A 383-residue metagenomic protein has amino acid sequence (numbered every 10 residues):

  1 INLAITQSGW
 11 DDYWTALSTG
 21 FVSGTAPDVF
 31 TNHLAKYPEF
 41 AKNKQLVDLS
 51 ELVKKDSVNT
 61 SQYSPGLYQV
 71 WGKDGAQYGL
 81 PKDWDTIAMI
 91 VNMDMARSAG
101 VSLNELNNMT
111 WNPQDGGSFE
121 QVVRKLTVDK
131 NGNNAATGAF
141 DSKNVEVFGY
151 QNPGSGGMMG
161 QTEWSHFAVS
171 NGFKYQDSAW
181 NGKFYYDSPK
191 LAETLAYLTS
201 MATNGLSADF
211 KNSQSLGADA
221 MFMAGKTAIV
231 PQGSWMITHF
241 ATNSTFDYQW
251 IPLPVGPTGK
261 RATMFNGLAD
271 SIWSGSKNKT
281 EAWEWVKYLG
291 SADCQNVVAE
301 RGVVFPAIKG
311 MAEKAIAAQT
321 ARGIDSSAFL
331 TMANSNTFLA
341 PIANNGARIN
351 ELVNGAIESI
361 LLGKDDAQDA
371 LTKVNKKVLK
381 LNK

Functional and structural regions predicted by a protein language model:
I1-S8, T25-A26, S102-N108, W180-K183 (+3 more regions): A local structural motif
I1-Y63, D74-G79, D94-N104, D219-M221 (+7 more regions): Extracytoplasmic "Venus flytrap"/periplasmic binding protein-like
N32-K36, S215, Q232-I237, P254 (+1 more regions): Beta->alpha turn/N-cap motifs
H33-I90, R97, A136-G149, E163 (+4 more regions): Hinge/lid segment of periplasmic solute-binding proteins
S50-Y63, E105-P113, F140-K143, F148-M158 (+6 more regions): Short, solvent-exposed loop/beta-turn-alpha elements that line the ligand-binding surface or hinge of extracytoplasmic
G75, M95, A99, T203-S207 (+3 more regions): Extracytoplasmic/periplasmic substrate-recognition and gating elements
E120-L126, S165-F173, S178-N212: Glycine-centered hinge/linker elements that transmit conformational signals in sensory and ligand-binding systems
G302, P306-A307, I324-K377: C-terminal capping/gating helix-and-loop segments adjacent to ligand/active sites or protein-protein/ligand interfaces
